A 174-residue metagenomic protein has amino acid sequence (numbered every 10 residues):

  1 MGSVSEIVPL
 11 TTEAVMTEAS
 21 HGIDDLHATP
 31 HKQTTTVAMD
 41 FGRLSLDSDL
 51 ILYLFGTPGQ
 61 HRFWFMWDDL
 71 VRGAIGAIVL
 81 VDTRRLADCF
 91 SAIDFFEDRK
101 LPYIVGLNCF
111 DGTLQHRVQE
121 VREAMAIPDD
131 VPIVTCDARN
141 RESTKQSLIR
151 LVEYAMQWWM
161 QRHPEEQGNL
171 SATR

Functional and structural regions predicted by a protein language model:
M1-T29, Q33-T35, G42-Y53: Conserved G1/Walker A P-loop phosphate-binding module
G2, D68-L70, A92-F96, V118-R122 (+1 more regions): Short, glycine/charged-enriched secondary-structure capping and boundary segments
V4-T11, K100, A155, W159: Conserved NTP-handling cores and scaffolds of large molecular machines
V8, R62, D88, L114-Q115 (+1 more regions): Conserved protein kinase catalytic core
E13, P58, D137: Residues at the C-termini of beta-strands that transition into short coil/loop
Q33-R43, D47-F95: Switch II of P-loop NTPase G domains
L80-D130: Conserved C-terminal guanine-recognition region of P-loop GTPase G domains, centered on the G4
D111-G168, R174: Canonical P-loop GTPase G-domain recognition
